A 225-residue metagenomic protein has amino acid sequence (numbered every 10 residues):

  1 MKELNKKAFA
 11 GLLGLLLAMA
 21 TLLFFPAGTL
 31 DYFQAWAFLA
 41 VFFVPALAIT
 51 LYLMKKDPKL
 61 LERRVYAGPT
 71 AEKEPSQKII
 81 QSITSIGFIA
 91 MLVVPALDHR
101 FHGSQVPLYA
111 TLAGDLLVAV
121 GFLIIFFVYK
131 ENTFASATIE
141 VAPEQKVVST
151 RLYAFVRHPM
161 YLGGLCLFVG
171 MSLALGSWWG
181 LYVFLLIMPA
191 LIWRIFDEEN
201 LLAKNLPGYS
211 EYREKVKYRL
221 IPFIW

Functional and structural regions predicted by a protein language model:
M1-T150, L162-W225: Membrane-anchoring alpha-helices and their flanking helix-loop junctions
F155-L162: Histidine-centered phosphotransfer motif of kinases
